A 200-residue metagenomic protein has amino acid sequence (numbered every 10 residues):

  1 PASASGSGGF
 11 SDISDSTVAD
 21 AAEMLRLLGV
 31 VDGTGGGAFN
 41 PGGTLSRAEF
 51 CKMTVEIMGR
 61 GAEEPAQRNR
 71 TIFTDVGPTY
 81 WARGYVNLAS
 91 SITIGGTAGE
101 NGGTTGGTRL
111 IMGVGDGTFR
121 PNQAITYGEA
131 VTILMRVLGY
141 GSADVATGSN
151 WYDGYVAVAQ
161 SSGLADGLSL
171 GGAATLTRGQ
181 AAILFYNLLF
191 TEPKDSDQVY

Functional and structural regions predicted by a protein language model:
P1-Y200: N-terminal propeptides
